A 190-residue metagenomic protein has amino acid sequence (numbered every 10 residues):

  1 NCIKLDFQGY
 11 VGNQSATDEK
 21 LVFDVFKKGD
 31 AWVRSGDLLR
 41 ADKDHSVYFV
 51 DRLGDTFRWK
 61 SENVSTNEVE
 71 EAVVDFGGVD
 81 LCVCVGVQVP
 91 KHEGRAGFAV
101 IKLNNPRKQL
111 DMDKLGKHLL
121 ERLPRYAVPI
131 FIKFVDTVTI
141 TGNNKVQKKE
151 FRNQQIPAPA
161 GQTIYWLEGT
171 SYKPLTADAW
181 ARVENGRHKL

Functional and structural regions predicted by a protein language model:
N1-A31, G36-A127, T137, G142-V146 (+1 more regions): AMP-binding/adenylate-forming catalytic core of the ANL superfamily
K28, K114, G161-Q162, T176: Acidic, low-complexity intrinsically disordered regions
D37, V64, I156, T170-S171 (+1 more regions): Intrinsically disordered, low-complexity regulatory segments enriched in acidic/serine/proline/glutamine/glycine
E121-V146, Q162-R187: AMP-binding/adenylate-forming catalytic domain of the ANL superfamily
N153-A160: Short arginine-rich
